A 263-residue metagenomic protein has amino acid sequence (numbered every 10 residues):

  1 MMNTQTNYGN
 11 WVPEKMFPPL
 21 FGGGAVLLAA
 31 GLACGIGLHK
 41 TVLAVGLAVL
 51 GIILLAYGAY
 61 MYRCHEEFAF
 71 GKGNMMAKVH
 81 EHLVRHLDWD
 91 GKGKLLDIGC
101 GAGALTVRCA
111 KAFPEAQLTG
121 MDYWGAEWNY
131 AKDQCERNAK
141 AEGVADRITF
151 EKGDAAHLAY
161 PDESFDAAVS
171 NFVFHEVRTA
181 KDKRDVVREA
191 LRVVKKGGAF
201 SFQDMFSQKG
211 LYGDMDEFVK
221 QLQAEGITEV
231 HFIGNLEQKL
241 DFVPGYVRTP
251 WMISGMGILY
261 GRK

Functional and structural regions predicted by a protein language model:
G9-L20, A59-V79: Class I SAM-dependent methyltransferase Rossmann-like catalytic core, especially the SAM/SAH-binding loop
N74-K92: Conserved alpha-helix/loop element of class I SAM-dependent methyltransferases that forms part of the SAM/SAH-binding
G91-G101, T119: Conserved class I S-adenosyl-L-methionine
A102-P114: Conserved SAM-binding loop of SAM-dependent methyltransferases across substrates and taxa, primarily the Class I
A156-A168: A short acidic, Gly/Pro-enriched loop at the edge of an enzyme's catalytic core that lines a small-molecule cofactor
K183-K196: A short glycine-rich, Lys/Arg-flanked "PGG" loop and its adjoining helix->strand segment in the class I
G197-D204: Conserved beta-strand signature within the Rossmann-like core of class I S-adenosyl-L-methionine
K239-K263: Core SAM-dependent methyltransferase catalytic element
